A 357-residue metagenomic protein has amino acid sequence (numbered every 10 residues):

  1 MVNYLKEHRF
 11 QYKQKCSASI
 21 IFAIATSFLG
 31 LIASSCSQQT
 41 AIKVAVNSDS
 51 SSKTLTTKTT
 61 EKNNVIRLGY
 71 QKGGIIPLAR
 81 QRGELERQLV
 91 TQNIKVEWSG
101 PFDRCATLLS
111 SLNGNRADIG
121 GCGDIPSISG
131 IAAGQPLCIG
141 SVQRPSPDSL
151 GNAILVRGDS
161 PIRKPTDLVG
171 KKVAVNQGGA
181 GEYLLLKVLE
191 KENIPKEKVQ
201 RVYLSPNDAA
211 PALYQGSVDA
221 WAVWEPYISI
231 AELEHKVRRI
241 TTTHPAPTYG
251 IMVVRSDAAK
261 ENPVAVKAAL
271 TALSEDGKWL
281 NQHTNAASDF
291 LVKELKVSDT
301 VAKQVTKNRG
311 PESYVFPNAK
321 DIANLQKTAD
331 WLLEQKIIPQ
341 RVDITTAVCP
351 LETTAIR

Functional and structural regions predicted by a protein language model:
V2-E97, A329-E334, Q340-R357: N-terminal hydrophobic or amphipathic helices and topogenic motifs
V44-E192, V202, D219-A222, A246: Short, glycine-/small- and polar/acidic-enriched structural segments that line small-molecule recognition paths
I76-A79, F102-A106, V175, G179-A180 (+5 more regions): Soluble non-cytosolic domains of exported or imported proteins
G83, R87, A106, S110 (+14 more regions): Solvent-exposed, polar/charged alpha-helical surfaces in well-ordered, non-transmembrane soluble domains, broadly
L89, R116, G121, I131 (+8 more regions): Sec/Tat-exported extracytoplasmic proteins
I125, K198-K293: Pocket-lining segment of extracytoplasmic ligand-binding domains
R157-T166, I194-K196, D257-V266, P339: Short helix-loop capping/hinge motifs at secondary-structure junctions, enriched in acidic/polar residues
N262-P339: Secondary-structure end/capping motifs
